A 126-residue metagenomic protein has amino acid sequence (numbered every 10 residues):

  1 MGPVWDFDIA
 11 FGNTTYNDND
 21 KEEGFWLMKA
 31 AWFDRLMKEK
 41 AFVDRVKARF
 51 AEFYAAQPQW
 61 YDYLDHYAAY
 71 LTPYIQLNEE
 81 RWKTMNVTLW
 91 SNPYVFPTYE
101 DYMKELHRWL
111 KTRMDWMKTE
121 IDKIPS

Functional and structural regions predicted by a protein language model:
M1-S126: Middle-to-C-terminal accessory/interaction subdomains
